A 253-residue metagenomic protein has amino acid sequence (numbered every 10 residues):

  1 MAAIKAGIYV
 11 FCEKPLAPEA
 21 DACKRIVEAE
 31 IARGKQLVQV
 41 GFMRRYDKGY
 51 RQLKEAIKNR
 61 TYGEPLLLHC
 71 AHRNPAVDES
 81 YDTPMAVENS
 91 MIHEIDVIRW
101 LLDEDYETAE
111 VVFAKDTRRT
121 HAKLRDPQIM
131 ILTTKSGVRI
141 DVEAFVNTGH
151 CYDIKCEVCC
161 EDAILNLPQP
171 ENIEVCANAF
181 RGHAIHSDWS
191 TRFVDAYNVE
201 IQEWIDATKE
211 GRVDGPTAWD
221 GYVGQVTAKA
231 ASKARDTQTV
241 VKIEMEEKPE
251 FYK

Functional and structural regions predicted by a protein language model:
M1-E13: Rossmann-fold NAD(P) dinucleotide-binding segment
G7, G34-K35, G137, Q238: Glycine-centered short loops/turns at secondary-structure junctions
F11, A17-V77: A contiguous active-site-proximal alpha/beta segment in oxidoreductase catalytic domains
A22-K24, I31, D206-K253: C-terminal helix-rich "cap/oligomerization" subdomain common to oxidoreductases
C23, G49-Y50, E94-I98, N198-W204 (+1 more regions): A general structural signal for well-ordered alpha-helical segments in protein cores
V77-D141, F145-C151, W219: Rossmann-like dinucleotide-binding domain that binds NAD(P)(H)
T120-K123, K135-E200, F251: NAD(P)-dinucleotide binding in Rossmann-like oxidoreductases
